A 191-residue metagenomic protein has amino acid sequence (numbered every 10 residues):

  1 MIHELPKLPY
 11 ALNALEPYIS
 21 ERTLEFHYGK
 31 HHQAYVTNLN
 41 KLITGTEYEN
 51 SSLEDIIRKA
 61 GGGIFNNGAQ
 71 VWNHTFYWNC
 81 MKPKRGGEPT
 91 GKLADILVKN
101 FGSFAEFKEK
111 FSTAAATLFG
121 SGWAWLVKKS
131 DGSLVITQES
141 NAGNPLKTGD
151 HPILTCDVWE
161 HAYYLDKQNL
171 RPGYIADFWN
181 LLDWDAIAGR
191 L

Functional and structural regions predicted by a protein language model:
M1-L191: Feature for soluble, non-membrane regions of globular proteins
